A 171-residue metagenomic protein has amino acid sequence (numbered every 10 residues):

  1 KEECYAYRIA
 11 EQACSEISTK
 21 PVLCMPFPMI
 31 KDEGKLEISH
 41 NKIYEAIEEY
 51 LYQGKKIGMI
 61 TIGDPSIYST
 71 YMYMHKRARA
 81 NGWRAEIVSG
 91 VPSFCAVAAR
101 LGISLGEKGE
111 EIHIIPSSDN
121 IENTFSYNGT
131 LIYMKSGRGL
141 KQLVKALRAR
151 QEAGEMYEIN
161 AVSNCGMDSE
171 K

Functional and structural regions predicted by a protein language model:
K1-N81: Class I S-adenosyl-L-methionine
E3, Y52, I57, F125-K171: A contiguous loop/helix-start segment that scaffolds small-molecule binding in enzyme catalytic cores
Q12, Y73-A78, G102, A146-A153: Short, solvent-exposed amphipathic alpha-helical segments in soluble enzyme and RNA/protein-processing domains
C24, M59-T61, I87-G90, A161: General beta-strand structural signal in soluble alpha/beta enzymes
P28-E33, N120-E122, M167-S169: A short acidic, often aromatic-flanked loop/helix-cap motif at beta-alpha or helix-coil junctions that lines enzyme
E33, T61-I62, R84, N128-S136: Flexible, glycine/proline-enriched loop segments at strand-loop-helix junctions that form or flank small-ligand binding
K35-E45, R100-I103, S126-T130, K171: Short, surface-exposed amphipathic charged segments that create phosphate/polyanion-binding patches used for binding
S66-Y127: Class I SAM-dependent methyltransferase SAM-binding "motif I" and its flanking Rossmann-like core
